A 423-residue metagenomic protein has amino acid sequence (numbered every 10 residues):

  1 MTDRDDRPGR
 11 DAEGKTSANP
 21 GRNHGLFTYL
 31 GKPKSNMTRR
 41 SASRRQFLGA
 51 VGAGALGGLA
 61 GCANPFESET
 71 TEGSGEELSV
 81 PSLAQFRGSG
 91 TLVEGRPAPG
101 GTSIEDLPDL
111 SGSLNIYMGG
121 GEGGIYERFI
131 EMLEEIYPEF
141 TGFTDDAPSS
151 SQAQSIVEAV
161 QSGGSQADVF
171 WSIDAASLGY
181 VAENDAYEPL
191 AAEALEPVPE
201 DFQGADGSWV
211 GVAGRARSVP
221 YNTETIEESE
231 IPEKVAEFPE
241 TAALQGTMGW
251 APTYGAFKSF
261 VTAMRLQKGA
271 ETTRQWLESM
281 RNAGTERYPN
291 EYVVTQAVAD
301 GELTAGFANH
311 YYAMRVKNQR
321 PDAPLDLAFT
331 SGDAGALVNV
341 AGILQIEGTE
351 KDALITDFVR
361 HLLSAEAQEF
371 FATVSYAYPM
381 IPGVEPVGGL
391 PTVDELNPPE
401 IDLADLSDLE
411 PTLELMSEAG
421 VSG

Functional and structural regions predicted by a protein language model:
M1, A42-G61: N-terminal export leaders
M1-A42: N-terminal secretory signal peptides
A63-T71: Bacterial lipoprotein signal-peptidase II cleavage site
F86-I173, G179: Early extracytoplasmic/lumenal segment of secretory-pathway proteins
N115, G119-E127, S150, S165-E302: Extracytoplasmic ligand-binding site segments that recognize negatively charged/polar headgroups
T272, P289-G348, E385-V387: Extracytoplasmic/periplasmic substrate-binding proteins
A341-L403: Mature extracytoplasmic/periplasmic domains
D405-G423: Conserved C-terminal helix/tail region of periplasmic/extracytoplasmic solute-binding proteins
